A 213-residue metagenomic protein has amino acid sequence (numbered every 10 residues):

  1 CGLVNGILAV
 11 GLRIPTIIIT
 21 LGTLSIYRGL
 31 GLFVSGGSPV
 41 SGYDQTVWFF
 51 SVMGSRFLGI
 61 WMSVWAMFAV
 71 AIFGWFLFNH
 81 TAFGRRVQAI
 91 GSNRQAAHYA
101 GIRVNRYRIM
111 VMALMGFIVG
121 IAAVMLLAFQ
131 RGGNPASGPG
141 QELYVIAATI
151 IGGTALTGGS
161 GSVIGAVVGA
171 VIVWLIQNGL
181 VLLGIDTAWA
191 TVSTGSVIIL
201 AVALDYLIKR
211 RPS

Functional and structural regions predicted by a protein language model:
C1-G42, L77-A82, I146-V163, L207-S213: Short loop segments and helix-boundary regions at transmembrane helix junctions of multi-pass inner-membrane proteins
L12, T16-T81, Y107-M110, F129-G138: Transmembrane helix-bundle core of multi-pass membrane transporters and related energy-transducing complexes
I18, H98, R103-L127, P139 (+1 more regions): Transmembrane alpha-helices
I18, W61-A69, I109-A113, E142 (+3 more regions): Hydrophobic alpha-helical transmembrane segments
L24, R28-G29, A66-F76, M112-A123 (+3 more regions): Hydrophobic core segments of alpha-helical transmembrane domains in multi-pass membrane transport and ion-translocation
I72-A113: Membrane-helix/interface signature in polytopic inner-membrane proteins
Y99-R106, I176-S213: Cytosolic-side transmembrane-helix boundaries in multi-pass membrane proteins
V119, F129-G195: Transmembrane alpha-helical segments in multi-pass inner-membrane proteins
